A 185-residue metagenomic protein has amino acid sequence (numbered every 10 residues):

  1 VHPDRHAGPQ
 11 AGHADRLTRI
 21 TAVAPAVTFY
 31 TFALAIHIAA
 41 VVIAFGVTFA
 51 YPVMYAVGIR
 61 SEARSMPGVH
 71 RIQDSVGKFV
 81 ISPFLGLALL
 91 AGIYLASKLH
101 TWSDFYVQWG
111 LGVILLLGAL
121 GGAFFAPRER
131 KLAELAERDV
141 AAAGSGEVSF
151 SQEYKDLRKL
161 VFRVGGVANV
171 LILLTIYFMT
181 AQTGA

Functional and structural regions predicted by a protein language model:
P3, A7-A14, T18: Short linear motifs in low-complexity or flexible loops
R16-A185: Polytopic transmembrane helical bundles with strong interfacial aromatic enrichment
